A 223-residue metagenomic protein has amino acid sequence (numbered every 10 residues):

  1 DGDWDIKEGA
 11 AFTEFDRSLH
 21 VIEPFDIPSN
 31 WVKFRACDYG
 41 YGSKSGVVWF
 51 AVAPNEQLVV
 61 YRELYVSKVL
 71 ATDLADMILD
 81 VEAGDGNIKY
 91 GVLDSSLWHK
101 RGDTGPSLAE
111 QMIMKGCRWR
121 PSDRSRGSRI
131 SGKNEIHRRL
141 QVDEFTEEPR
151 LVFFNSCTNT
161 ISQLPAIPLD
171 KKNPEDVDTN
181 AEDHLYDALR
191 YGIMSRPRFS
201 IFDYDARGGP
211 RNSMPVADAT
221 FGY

Functional and structural regions predicted by a protein language model:
D1, D187-S195: Short, hydrophobic/amphipathic alpha-helical patches that form generic packing surfaces within helical domains
D1-Y39: ATPase catalytic-site recognition across NTP-hydrolyzing enzymes
E8, I22-P24, S43-V47, V69-T72 (+1 more regions): Short acidic/glycine-rich loop or secondary-structure boundary segments that cap or lie
G40, S96, L189: Anionic group-transfer/hydrolysis microenvironments
S45-A51, R190: Short beta-strand scaffold segments in enzyme catalytic cores
P54-D178, P197-Y204, G208-Y223: Mg2+-dependent endonuclease catalytic cores in nucleic-acid-processing enzymes, primarily RNase H-like
H184: Histidine-centered active-site/metal-ligand motif
